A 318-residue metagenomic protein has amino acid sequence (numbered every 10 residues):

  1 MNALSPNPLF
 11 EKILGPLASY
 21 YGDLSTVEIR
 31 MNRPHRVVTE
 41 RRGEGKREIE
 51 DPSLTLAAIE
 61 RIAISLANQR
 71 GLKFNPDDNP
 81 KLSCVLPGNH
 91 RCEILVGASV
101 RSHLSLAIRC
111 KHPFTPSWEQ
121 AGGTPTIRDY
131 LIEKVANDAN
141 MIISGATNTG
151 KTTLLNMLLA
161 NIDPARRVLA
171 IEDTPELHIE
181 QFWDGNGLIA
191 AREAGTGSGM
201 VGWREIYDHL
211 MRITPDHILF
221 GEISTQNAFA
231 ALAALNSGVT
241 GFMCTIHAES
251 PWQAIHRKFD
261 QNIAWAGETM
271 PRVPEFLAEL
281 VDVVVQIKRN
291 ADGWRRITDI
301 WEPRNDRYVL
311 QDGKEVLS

Functional and structural regions predicted by a protein language model:
M1-E48: N-terminal anchoring/assembly modules that precede and organize ATP-driven motor systems
I29, I94, V281: Residue-level signature of catalytic and energy-coupling elements of molecular machines, predominantly ATP/GTP-dependent
E40, R47-D138: P-loop NTP-binding catalytic core
M141, A160-L280, Q286-R289: Switch/coupling sub-region of P-loop NTPases
A146-N148: The conserved Walker
K151: Conserved lysine of the Walker
L154, L158: Hydrophobic positions on the alpha1 helix immediately C-terminal to the Walker A/P-loop
A278-S318: Conserved P-loop NTPase
